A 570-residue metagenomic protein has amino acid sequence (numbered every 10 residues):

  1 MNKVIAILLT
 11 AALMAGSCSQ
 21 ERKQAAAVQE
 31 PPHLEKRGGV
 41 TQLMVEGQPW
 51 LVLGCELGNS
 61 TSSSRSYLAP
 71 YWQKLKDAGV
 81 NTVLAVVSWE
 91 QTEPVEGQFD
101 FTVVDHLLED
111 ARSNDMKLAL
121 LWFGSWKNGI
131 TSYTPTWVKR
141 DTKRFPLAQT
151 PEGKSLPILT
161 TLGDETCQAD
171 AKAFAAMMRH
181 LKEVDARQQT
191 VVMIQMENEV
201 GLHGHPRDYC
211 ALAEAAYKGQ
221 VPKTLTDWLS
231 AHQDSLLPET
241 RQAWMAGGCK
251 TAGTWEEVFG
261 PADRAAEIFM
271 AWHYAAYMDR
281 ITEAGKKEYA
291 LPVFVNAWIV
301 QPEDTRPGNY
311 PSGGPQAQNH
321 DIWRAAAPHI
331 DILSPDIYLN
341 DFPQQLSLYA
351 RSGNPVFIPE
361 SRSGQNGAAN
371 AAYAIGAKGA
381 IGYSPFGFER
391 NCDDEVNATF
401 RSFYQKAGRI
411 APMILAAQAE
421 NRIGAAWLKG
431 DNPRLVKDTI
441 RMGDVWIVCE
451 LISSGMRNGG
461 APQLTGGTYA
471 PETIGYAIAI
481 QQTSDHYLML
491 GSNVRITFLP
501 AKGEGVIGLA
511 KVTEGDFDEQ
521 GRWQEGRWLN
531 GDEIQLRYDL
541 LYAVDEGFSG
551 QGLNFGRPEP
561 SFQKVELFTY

Functional and structural regions predicted by a protein language model:
A15-S17: C-terminal motif of bacterial Sec signal peptides marking the signal peptidase cleavage site
Q20-N81: N-terminal carbohydrate-binding accessory modules
T61-D77, G308-A326, F342-Q345, A368-A371: Short, acidic/polar
Y67-T142, Y274-E288: Aromatic-lined substrate-binding rim segments of carbohydrate-active enzymes
M116, R280-A290, Q318-N421: Catalytic-core region of carbohydrate-active enzymes that cleave or remodel glycosidic bonds
P146-H320: Polysaccharide-binding and catalytic clefts of secreted carbohydrate-active enzymes
A372-G503, G515: Aromatic- and carboxylate-lined catalytic core of secreted/periplasmic carbohydrate-active enzymes
G459-E472, H486-Y570: C-terminal beta-sandwich/jelly-roll accessory domains of carbohydrate-active enzymes
